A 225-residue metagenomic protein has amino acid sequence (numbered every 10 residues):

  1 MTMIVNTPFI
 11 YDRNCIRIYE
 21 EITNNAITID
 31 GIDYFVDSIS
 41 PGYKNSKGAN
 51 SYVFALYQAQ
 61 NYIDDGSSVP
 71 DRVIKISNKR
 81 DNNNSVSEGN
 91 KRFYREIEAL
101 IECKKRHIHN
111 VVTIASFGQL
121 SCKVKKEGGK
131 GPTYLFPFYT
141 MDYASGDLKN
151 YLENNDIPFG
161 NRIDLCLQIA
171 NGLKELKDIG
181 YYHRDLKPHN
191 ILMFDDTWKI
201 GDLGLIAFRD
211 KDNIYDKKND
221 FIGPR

Functional and structural regions predicted by a protein language model:
T2-G42: Juxta-kinase regulatory segment immediately upstream of eukaryotic protein kinase catalytic domains
F54-E96: ATP-binding glycine-rich loop module of kinase domains
E98-H109: Structural motif at the C-terminus of the N-lobe alphaC helix and the adjacent alphaC-beta4 loop of the Hanks-type
T113-L135: Short beta-strand micro-motifs within the conserved protein kinase catalytic domain, predominantly in the N-lobe
P132-D147: Conserved short submotifs of the Hanks-type protein kinase catalytic core that shape the nucleotide-binding pocket
L165-C166: Activation segment signature within eukaryotic-like protein kinase domains
K177-M193: Catalytic-loop of the protein kinase fold
F194-R225: Activation segment/activation loop of eukaryotic-type protein kinase catalytic domains
